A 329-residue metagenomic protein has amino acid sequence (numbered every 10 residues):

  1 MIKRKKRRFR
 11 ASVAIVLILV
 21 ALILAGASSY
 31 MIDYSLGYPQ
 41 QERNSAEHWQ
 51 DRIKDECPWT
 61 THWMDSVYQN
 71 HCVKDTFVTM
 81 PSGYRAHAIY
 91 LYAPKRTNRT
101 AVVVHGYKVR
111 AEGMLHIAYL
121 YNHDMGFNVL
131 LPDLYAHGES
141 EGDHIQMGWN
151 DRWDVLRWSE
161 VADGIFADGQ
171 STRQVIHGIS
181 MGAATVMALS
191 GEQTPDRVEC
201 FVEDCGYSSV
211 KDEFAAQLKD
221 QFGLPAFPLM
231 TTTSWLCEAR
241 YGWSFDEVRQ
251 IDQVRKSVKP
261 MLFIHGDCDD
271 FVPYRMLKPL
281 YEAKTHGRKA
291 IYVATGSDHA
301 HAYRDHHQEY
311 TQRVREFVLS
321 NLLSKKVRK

Functional and structural regions predicted by a protein language model:
S12, L17-V78: An N-terminal hydrophobic leader/cap segment in hydrolases
Y107-Y121: The serine-hydrolase catalytic nucleophile loop
I117, Q250, K259, P273-E282: Short alpha-helix in the alpha/beta-hydrolase fold that links the catalytic acid
Y121-E141: Conserved alpha/beta-hydrolase
I145-F166: Alpha/beta-hydrolase active-site loop
A188-W243: Hydrolase active-site cap/lid region
K256-V258, F263-H265, D269: Short beta-strand/loop motif that positions the catalytic acidic residue of the alpha/beta-hydrolase fold
S297-Q308: Catalytic histidine-centered segment of alpha/beta-hydrolase-like enzymes
